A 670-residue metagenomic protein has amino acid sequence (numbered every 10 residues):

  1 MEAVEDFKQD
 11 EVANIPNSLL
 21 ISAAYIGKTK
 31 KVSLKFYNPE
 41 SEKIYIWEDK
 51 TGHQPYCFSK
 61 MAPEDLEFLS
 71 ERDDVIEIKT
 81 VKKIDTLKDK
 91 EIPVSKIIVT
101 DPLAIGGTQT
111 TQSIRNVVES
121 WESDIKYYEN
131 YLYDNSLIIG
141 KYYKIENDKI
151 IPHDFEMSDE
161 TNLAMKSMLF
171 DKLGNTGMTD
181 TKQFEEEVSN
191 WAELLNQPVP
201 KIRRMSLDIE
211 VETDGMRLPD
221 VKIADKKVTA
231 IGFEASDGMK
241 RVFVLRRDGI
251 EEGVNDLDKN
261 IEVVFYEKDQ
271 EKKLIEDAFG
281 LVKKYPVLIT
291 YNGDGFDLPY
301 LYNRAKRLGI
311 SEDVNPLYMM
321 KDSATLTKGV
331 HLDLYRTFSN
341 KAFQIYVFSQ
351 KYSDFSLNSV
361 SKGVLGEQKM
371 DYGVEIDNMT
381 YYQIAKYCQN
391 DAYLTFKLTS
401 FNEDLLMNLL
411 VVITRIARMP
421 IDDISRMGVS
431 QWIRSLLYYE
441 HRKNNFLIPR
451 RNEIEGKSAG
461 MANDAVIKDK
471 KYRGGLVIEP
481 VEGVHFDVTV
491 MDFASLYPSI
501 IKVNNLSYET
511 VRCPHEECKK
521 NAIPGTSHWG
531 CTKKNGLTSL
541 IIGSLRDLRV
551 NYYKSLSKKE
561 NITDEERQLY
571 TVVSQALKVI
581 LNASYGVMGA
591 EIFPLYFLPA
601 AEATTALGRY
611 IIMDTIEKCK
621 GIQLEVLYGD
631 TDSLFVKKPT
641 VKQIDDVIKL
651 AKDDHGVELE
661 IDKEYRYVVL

Functional and structural regions predicted by a protein language model:
M1-K341, V347-K457, M461, K470-T489 (+7 more regions): The two-metal-ion catalytic cores of nucleic-acid processing enzymes
L87, E625-G629, I661: Short beta-strand
D248-E262, V587-A606: Gly-rich Lys/Arg/Thr-decorated short loops/hinges at beta-loop-alpha junctions or inter-strand turns that position
V364, I611-I622, D646-D654: Generic non-transmembrane alpha-helical segments
K369, G608-T631: Active-site palm subdomain of RNA-directed nucleic acid polymerases
Y372, Y585-I592, L624-T631: Core alpha/beta catalytic barrel or barrel-like domain that forms the active/cofactor pocket in diverse metabolic
K470-Y472, A601-R609, E617: Active-site-proximal segment of RNA-dependent polymerases
K637-L670: C-terminal polymerase-core module
